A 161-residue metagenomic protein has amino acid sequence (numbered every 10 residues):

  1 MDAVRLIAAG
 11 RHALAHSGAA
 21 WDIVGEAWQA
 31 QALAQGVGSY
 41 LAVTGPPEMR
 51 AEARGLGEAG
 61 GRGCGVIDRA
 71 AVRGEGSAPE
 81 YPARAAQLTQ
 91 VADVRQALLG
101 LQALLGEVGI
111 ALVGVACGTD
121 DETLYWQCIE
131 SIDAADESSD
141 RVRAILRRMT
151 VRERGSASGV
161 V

Functional and structural regions predicted by a protein language model:
M1-M49: Leu/Val/Ala/Ile-rich N-terminal alpha-helices, chiefly Sec-type signal peptides and the beginnings
A3, I7-G10, V37, A53-L56 (+3 more regions): Generic structural signal of hydrophobic/aromatic residues within well-ordered alpha-helices of folded domains
L14, G18-W21, L41-L56, V91 (+1 more regions): Short, structured coil/loop segments at alpha-helix boundaries
A20-A27, A53, G57-G60, V91-L105 (+1 more regions): Amphipathic, non-membrane alpha-helical segments in soluble helical-bundle scaffolds
A42-R84: Alpha-helical segments in soluble extracytoplasmic regions
T44-M49, V66-G74, A92, L99-A103 (+1 more regions): Short, Lys/Arg-enriched charge-dense amphipathic segments
A70-C128: Amphipathic protein-protein interaction modules
L104-V161: Preference for long, well-ordered alpha-helical segments
